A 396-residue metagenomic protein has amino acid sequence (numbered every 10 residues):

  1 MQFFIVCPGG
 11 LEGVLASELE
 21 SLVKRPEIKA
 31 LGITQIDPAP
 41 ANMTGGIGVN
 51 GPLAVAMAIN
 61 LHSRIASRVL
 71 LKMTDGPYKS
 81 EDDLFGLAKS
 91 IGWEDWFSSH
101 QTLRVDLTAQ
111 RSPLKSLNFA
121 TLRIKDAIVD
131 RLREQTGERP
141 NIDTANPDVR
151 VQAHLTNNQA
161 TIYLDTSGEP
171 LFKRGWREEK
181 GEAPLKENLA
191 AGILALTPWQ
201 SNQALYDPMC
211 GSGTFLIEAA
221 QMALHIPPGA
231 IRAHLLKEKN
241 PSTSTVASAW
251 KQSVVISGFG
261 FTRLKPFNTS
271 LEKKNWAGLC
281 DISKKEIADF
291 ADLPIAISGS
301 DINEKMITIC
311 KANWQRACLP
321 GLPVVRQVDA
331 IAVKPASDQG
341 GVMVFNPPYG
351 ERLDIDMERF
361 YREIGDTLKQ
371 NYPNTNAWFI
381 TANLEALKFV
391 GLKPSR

Functional and structural regions predicted by a protein language model:
Q2-P147: Non-catalytic nucleic-acid substrate-recognition regions in nucleic-acid-modifying enzymes
Q2-V6, G10, L15, A296 (+4 more regions): Conserved Class I SAM-dependent methyltransferase catalytic core
Q110-P113, E169-P170, P348-R352: A short, flexible beta-alpha/helix-coil linker loop
V151-L164: C-terminal edge-of-domain segments
I162-L196: SAM-dependent Rossmann-like transferase core, predominantly class I methyltransferases with a strong bias toward
L185-K334, E351: Conserved S-adenosyl-L-methionine
I331-V344: A short acidic, Gly/Pro-enriched loop at the edge of an enzyme's catalytic core that lines a small-molecule cofactor
